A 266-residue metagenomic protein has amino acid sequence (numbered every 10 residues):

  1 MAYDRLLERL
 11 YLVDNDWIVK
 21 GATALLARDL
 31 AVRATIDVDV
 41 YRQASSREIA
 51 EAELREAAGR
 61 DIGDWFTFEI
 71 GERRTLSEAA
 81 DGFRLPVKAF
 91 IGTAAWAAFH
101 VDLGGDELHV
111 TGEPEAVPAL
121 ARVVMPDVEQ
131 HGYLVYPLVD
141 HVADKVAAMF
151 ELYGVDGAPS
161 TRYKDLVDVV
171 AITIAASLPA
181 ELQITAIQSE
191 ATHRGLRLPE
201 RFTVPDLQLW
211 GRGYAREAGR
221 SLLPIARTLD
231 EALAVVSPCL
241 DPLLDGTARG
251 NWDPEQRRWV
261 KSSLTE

Functional and structural regions predicted by a protein language model:
M1-W17, L26-V38, R42-E266: Structured mid-to-C-terminal alpha-helical surface segments
